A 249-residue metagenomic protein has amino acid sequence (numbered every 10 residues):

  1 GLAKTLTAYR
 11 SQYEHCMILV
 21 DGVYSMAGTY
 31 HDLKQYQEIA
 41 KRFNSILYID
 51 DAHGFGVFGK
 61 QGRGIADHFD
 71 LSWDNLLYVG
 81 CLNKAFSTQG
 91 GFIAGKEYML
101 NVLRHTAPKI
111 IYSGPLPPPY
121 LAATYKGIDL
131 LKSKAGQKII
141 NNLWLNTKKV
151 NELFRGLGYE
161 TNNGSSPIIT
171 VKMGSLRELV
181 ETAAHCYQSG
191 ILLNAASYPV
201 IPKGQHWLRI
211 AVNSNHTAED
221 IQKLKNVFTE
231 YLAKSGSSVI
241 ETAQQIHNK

Functional and structural regions predicted by a protein language model:
G1, Q12, C16-V20, V57-G62 (+6 more regions): Pyridoxal 5′-phosphate
G1-I49: Active-site phosphate-binding strand-loop segment of PLP-dependent enzymes
C16, V79, S113-G114, E160-S165: Short beta-strand
H31, Y120-A122, K126-S165, I169-L192: Conserved PLP-dependent catalytic core of the aminotransferase class-I/II
Q61, D67-V102: Active-site PLP attachment segment
Q89-G90, A107-L116: A short glycine-threonine-serine/GTX helix/turn-capping micro-motif
Q188-I191, V200-K249: PLP-dependent enzyme catalytic core of the Aspartate aminotransferase-like
